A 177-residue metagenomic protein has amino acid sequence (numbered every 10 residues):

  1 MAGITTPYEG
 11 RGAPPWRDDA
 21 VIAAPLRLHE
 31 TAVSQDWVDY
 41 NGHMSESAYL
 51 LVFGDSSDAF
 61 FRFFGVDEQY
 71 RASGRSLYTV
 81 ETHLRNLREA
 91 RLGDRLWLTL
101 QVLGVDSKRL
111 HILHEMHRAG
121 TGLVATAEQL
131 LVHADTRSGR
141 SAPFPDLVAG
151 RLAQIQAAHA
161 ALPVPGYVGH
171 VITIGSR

Functional and structural regions predicted by a protein language model:
A2-V80, T136-R177: Hot-dog-fold acyl-thioester-processing enzymes
L28-E30, L113, T126-L130: Well-ordered beta-strand positions in beta-sheet-rich domains
F60-H111, V124-T126: Hydrophobic beta-strand-centered segment that forms part of the acyl-chain substrate-binding groove
L87, E115-R118: Core beta-strand residues in small-molecule sensory/regulatory alpha/beta domains
V105-S107, A119-T121, V132-T136: Short coil/turn motifs at secondary-structure junctions
L123-V124, S141: A structural signal for beta-strand boundary/capping segments at domain termini and interdomain linkers
